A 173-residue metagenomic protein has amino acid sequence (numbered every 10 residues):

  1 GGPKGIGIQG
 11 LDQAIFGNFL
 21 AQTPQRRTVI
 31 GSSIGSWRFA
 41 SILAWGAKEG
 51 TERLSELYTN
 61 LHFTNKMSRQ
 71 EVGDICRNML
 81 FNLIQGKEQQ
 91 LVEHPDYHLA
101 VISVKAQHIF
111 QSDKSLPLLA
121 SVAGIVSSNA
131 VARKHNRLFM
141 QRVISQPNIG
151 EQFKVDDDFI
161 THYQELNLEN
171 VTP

Functional and structural regions predicted by a protein language model:
G1-T28, S41-P173: Patatin-like phospholipase
S33: Catalytic nucleophile serine of serine hydrolases, specifically the conserved "nucleophile elbow" pentapeptide
